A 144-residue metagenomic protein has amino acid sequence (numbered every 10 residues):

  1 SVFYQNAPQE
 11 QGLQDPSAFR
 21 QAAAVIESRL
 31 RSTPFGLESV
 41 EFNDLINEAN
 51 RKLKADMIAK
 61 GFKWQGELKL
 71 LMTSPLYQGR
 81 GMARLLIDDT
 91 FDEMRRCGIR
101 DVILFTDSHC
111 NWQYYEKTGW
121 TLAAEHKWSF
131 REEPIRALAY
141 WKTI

Functional and structural regions predicted by a protein language model:
F3-L70, S129-P134: Conserved acyl-donor/pantetheine-binding loop and adjacent beta-alpha core of acyl/acetyltransferases and related
L70-T73, G79-D92, K117: Conserved acetyl-CoA-binding loop-helix of GNAT-fold acetyltransferases
A83, I87, S108-N111, W128-P134: Short glycine/proline-centered loop/turn elements that form peptide/ligand docking sites
M94-D107: Conserved GNAT acetyl-CoA-binding A-motif
I103-F105, T121-A137: Conserved catalytic-core motifs of GNAT/GCN5-like acyltransferases
A139-T143: Short, well-ordered beta-strand micro-motif
